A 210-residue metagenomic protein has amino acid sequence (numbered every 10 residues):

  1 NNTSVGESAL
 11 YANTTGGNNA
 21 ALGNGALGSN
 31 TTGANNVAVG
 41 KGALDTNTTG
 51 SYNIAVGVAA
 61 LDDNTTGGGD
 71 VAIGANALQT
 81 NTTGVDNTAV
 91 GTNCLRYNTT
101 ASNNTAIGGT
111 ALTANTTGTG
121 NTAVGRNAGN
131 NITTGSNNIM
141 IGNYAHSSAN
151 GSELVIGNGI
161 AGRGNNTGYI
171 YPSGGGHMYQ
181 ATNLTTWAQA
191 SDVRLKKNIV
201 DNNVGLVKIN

Functional and structural regions predicted by a protein language model:
N1-S191: Glycine- and small/polar-enriched repetitive beta-structure motifs of secreted/surface proteins
Q189-N210: Intramolecular chaperone/auto-protease modules of tailspike-like proteins
